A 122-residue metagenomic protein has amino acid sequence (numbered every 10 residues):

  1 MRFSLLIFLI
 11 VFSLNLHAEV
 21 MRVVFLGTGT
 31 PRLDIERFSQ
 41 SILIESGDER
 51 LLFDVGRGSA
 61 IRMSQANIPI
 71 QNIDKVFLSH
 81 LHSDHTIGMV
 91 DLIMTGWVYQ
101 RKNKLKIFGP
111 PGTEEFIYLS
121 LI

Functional and structural regions predicted by a protein language model:
M1-F8: Sec-dependent signal peptide recognition, specifically the positively charged N-region followed immediately by
F8-H17: Hydrophobic h-region of N-terminal signal peptides that target proteins for export in Gram-negative bacteria
A18-I122: Binuclear metal-dependent hydrolase catalytic cores
